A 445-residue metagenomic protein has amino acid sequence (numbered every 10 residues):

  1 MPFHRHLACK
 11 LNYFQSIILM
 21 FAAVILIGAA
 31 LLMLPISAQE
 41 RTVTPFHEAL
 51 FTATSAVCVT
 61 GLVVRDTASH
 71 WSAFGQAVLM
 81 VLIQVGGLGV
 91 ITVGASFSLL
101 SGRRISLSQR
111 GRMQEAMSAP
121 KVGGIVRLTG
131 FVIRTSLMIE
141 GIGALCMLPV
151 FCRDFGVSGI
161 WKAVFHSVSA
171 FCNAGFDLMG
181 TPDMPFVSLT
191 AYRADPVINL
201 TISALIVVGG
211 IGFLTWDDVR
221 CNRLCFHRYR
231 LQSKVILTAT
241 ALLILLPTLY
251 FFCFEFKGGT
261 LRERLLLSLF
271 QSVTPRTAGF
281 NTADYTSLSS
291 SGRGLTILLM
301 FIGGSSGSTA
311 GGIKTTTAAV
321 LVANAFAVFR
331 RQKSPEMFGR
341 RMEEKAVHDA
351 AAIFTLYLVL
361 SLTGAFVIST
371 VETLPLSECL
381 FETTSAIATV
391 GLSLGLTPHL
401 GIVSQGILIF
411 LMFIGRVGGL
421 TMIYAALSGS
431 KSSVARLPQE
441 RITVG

Functional and structural regions predicted by a protein language model:
M1-G445: Membrane-proximal intracellular helices of multi-pass ion channels
